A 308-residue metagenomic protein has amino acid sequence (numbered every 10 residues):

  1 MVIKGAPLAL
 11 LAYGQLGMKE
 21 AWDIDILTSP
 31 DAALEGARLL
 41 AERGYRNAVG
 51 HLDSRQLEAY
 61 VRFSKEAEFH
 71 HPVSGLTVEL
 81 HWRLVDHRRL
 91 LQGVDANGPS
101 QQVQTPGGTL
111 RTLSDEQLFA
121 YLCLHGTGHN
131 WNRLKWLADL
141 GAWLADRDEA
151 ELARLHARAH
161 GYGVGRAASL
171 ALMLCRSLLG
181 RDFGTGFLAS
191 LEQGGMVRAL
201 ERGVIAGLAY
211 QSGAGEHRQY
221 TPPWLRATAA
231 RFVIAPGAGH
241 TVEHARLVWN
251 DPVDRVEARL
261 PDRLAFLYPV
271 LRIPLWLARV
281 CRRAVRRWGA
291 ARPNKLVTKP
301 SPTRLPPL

Functional and structural regions predicted by a protein language model:
M1-W22, T28-L308: Conserved NTP-donor binding/palm subdomain of two-metal-ion nucleotidyltransferases/polymerases, i.e., the charged
